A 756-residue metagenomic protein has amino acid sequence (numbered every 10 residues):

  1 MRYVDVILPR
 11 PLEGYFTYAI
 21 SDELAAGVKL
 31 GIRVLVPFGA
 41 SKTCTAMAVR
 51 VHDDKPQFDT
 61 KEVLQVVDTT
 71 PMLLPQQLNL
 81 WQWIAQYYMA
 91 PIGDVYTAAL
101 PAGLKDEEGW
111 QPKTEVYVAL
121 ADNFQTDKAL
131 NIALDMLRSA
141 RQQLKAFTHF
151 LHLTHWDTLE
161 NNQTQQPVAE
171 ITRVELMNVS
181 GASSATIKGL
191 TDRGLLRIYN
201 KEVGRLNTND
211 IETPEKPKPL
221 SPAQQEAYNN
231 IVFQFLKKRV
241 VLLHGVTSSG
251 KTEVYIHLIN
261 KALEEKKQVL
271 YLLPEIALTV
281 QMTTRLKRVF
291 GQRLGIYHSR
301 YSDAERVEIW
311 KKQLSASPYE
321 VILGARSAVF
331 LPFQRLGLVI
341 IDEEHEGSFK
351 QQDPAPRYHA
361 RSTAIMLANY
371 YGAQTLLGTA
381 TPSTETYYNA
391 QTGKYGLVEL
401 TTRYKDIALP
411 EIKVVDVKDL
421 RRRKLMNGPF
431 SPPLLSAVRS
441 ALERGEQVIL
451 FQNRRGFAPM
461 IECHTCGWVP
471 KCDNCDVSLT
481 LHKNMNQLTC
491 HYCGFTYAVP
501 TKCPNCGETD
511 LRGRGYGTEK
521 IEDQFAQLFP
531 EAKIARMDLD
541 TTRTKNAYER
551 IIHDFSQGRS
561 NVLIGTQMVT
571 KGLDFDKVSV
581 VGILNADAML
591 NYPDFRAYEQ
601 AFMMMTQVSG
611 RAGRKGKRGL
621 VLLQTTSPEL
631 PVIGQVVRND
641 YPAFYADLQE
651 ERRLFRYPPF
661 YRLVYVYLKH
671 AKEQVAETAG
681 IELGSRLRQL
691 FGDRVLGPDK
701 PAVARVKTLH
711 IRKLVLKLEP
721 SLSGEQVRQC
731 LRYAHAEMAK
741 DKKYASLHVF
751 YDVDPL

Functional and structural regions predicted by a protein language model:
M1-G324, A328-T379, Q391-I407, L690 (+1 more regions): Accessory, non-ATPase domains that flank or precede helicase/AAA+ motor cores in DNA-metabolism machines
G14, T172, R662-V664, H710-R712: Short amphipathic alpha-helical segments
K55-T60, L64-T70, P701, V706-E719: Solvent-exposed, membrane-proximal periplasmic/extracellular interface segments of envelope transport and secretion
E215-S221, Q225, K237-E677, S685 (+2 more regions): Inter-lobe coupling/hinge segments of SF2-like helicase ATPases
F529-A532, L687-V695, K740-Y744: Short secondary-structure junctions
G680: An acidic, glycine-/histidine-flanked metal-binding catalytic module
S685, Q689-H710, V749-Y751: A carboxyl-terminal module marker
